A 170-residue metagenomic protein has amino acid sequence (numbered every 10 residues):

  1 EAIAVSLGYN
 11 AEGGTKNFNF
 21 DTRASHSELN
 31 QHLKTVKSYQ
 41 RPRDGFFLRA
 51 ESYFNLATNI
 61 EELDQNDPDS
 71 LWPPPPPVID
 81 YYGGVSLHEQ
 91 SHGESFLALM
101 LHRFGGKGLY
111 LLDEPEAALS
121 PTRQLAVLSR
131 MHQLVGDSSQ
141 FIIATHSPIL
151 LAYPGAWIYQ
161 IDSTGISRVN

Functional and structural regions predicted by a protein language model:
E1-I3, A24, P75-V78, Y82-S86 (+1 more regions): Catalytic phosphate/metal-binding cores of nucleic-acid and nucleotide-processing enzymes, i.e., regions that mediate
E1-P68: ABC ATPase nucleotide-binding domain signature region
H32-L48, V78-E94, A98-H102: Alpha-helix-centered segments that form part of catalytic cores
A57-Q90: Conserved P-loop NTPase mechanochemical-coupling segment
Y82, E89-L112, T122-L134: GG-anchored amphipathic helix commonly corresponding to the ABC/SMC/Rad50 NBD signature/C-loop
Y110-D113, Q140-T145: Structural recognition of the conserved hydrophobic beta-strand(s) that form the central parallel beta-sheet of P-loop
E116-A117: Short loop immediately C-terminal to the Walker-B catalytic DE motif in ABC-type ATPase nucleotide-binding domains
T122-Q140, S147-N170: C-terminal lobe/lid and adjacent interdomain/linker elements of RecA-like ASCE P-loop ATPase modules
